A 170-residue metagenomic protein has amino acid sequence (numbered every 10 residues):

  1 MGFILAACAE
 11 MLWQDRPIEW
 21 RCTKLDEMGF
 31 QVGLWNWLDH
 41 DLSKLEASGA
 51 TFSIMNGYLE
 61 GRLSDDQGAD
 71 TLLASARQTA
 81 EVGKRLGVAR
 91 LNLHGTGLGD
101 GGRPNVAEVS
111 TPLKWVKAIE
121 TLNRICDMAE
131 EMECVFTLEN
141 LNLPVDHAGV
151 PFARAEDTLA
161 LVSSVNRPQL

Functional and structural regions predicted by a protein language model:
M1-A89, L113, S163, R167-Q169: N-terminal pre-domain/capping segments
T23-E27, M55, E120-L170: Acidic/histidine-rich catalytic cores of soluble enzymes
L59-R62, L98-D100, N142-P144: A short, flexible beta-alpha/helix-coil linker loop
A69-R77, T111-L122, P151-E156: Charged helix-capping and loop-helix junction motifs
L86, L91-L93, A118-L122: Extended substrate/RNA-proximal surfaces in nucleic-acid metabolism proteins
R90-G102, C134-V135: Mobile beta-alpha loop/short-helix "lid" or hinge segments that flank ligand
G102-V116, N142-V150: Surface-exposed cleft-lining segments at the edges of enzyme active sites
